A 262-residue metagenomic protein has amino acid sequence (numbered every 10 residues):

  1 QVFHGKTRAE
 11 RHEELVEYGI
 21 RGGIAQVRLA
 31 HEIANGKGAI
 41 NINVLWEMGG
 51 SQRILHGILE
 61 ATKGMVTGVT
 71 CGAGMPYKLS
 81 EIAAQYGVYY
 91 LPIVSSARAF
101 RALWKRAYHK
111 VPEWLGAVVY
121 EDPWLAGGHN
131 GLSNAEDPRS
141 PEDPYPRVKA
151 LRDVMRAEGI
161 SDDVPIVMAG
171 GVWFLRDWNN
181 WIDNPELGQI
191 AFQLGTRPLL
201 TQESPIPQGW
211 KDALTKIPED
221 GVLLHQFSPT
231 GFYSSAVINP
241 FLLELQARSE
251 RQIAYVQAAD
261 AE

Functional and structural regions predicted by a protein language model:
Q1-S161: Active-site entrance/lid segments in N-terminal catalytic domains of soluble metabolic enzymes
I93, E121, A169, L194-G195: Generic beta-sheet signal
L125-P144, V154-D163, L175-E262: Conserved active-site-proximal phosphate/metal-binding subdomains
V167-F174: A short glycine-centered flexible hinge/capping loop motif at secondary-structure junctions
